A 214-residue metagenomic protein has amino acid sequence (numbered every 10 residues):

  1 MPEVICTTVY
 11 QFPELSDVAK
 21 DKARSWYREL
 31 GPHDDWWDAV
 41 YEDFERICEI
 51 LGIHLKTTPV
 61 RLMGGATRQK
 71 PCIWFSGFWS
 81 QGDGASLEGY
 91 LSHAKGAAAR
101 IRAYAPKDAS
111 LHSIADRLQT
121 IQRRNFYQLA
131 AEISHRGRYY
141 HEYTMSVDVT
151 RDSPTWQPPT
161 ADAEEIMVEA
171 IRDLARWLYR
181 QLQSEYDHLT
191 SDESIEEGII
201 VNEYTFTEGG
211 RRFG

Functional and structural regions predicted by a protein language model:
M1-G214: Alpha-helical propensity feature that highlights long, continuous alpha-helices across diverse contexts
